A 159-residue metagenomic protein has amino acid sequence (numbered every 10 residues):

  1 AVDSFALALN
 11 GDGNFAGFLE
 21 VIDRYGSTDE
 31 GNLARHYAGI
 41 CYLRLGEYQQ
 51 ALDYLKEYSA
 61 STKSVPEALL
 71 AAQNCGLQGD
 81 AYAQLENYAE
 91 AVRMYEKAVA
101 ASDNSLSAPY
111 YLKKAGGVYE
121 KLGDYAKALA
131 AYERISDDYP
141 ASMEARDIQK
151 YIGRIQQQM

Functional and structural regions predicted by a protein language model:
A1-D29, L33, Y37, R44-E47: Alpha-helical segment of the N-proximal tetratricopeptide repeat
D23-G31, A60-A72, V99-A108, S136-I148: Short solvent-exposed coil/turn linkers within tandem alpha-helical repeat scaffolds
